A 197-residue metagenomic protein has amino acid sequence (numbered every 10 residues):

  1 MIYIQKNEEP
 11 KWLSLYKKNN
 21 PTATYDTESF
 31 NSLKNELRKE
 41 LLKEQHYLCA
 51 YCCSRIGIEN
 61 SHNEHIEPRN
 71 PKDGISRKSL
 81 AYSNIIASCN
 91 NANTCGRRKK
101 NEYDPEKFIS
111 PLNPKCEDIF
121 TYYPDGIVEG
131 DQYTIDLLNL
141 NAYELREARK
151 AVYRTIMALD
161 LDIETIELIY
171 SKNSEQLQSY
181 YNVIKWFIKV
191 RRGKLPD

Functional and structural regions predicted by a protein language model:
I2-L48, N70-L80: Short, charged surface segments at domain edges that flank catalytic/cofactor-binding sites
Y3, Y25, Y51, Y82 (+2 more regions): Aromatic side chains
L15-Y16, E40, S88, I119 (+5 more regions): Residues that form generic nucleotide/phosphate-binding pockets
K18-P21, D26-K34, S110, P114-K115 (+2 more regions): Catalytic cores of phosphodiester-bond-cleaving enzymes
Y47, E59, D125-I127: Beta-strand-connecting loop/turn residues
Y51-A87, N91-N93, R97: Histidine-centered nuclease catalytic patch
D73-S83, N93-E129: Polybasic, low-complexity binding patches
Y133-D197: C-terminal, charged low-complexity interaction regions
